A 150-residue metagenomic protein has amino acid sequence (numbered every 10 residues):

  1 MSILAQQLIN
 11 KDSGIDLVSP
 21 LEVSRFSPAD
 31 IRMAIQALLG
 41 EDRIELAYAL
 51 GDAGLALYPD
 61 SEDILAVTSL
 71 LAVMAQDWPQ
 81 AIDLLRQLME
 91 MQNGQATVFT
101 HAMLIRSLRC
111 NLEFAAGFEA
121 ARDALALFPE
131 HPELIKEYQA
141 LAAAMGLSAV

Functional and structural regions predicted by a protein language model:
S24-A49: Alpha-helical segment of the N-proximal tetratricopeptide repeat
A29, D63, A96-F99, E133: Start-of-helix register in tetratricopeptide repeats
P59, N93-Q95, P129: Short coil turns that delineate tetratricopeptide repeat
